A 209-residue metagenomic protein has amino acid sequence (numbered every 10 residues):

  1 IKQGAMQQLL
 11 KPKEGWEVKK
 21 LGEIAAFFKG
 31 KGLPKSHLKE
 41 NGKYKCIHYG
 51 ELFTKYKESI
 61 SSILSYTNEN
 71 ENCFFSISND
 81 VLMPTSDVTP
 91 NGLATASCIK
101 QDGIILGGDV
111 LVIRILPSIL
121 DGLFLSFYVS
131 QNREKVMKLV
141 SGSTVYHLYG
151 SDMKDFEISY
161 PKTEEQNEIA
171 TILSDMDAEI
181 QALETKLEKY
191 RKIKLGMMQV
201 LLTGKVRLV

Functional and structural regions predicted by a protein language model:
I1-K20, T185-V209: Short amphipathic coiled-coil heptad-repeat segments
Q3, Q7-K11, I169-I180: Hydrophobic structural patches
Q8-G32, D155, S159-T163: Non-catalytic DNA-recognition/assembly elements of restriction-modification systems
G22-H37, G50-V81: Sequence-specific dsDNA recognition surfaces
H48-Y49, Y66-S130, Y149: A short beta-sheet element
I104-V110, V129, S141-E164: A short glycine-rich beta-alpha junction/loop motif
E134-M137: Right-handed beta-helix
